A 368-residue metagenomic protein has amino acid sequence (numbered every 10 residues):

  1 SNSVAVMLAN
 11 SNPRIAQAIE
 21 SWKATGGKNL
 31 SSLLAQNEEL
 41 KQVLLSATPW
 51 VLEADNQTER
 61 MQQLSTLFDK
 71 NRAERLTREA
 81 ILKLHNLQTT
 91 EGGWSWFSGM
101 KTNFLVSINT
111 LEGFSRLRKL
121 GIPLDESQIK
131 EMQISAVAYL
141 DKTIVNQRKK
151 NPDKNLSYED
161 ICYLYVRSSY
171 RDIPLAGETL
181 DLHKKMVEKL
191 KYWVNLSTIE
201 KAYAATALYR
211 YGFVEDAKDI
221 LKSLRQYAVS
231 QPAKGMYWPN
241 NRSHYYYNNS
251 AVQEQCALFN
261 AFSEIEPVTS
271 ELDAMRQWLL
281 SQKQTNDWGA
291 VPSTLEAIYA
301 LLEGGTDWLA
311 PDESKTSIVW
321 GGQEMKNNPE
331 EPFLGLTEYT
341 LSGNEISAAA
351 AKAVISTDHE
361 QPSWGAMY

Functional and structural regions predicted by a protein language model:
N2-K154, D160-L164, S168-R171, L175-E178 (+2 more regions): Extended, solvent-exposed functional surface patches
I134, A138-D141, K149-D153, Y158-Y368: Long, domain-scale non-catalytic interaction/scaffolding regions in large secretory-pathway and trafficking proteins
